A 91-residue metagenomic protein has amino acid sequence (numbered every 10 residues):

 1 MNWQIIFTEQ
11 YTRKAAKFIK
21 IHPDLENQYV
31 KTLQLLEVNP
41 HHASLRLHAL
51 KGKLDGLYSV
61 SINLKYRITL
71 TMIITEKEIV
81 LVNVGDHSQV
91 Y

Functional and structural regions predicted by a protein language model:
M1, I21-H22, L33, H41: Short, flexible segments with low predicted structural confidence
N2-Q4, R13-E26, I62-Y91: Enriched for short, Lys/Arg-rich terminal
F7-T8: PIN/NYN-family metal-dependent endoribonuclease catalytic core
K14, K31-T32: A ubiquitous structural signal for well-ordered alpha-helices
E26-V30, A43: A structural signal for well-ordered alpha-helical scaffolds and beta->alpha junctions
V30, V38, L47, H87-S88: Generic detector of bulky aromatic hydrophobic side chains
K31, G52-D55, L70-I74: Short alpha-helical linear motifs
L35-V60: A short, surface-exposed loop/turn module that caps and links secondary-structure elements
